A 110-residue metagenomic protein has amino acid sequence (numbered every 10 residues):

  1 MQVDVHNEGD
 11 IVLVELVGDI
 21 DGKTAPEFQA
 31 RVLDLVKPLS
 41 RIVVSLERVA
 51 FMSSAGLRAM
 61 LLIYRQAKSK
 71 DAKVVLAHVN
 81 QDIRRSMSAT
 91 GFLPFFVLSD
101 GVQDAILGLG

Functional and structural regions predicted by a protein language model:
M1-E15: Short beta-strand/loop segment at the start of cytosolic alpha/beta domains
D4-H6, A77, S99: General small-molecule cofactor/ligand-binding pocket signal
E8-D10, E47, Q103: Conserved catalytic submotifs in the C-terminal HATPase_c
D10, F92-F95, G101: Glycine-centered tight turns that cap/initiate beta-strands
V12, I83, A105: Flexible, glycine-rich phosphate/dinucleotide-binding loops and adjacent beta-alpha linkers at cofactor/substrate
G22-F96: Amphipathic alpha-helical interaction surfaces in cytosolic regulatory modules
V97-G110: A charged, well-structured terminal subsegment
